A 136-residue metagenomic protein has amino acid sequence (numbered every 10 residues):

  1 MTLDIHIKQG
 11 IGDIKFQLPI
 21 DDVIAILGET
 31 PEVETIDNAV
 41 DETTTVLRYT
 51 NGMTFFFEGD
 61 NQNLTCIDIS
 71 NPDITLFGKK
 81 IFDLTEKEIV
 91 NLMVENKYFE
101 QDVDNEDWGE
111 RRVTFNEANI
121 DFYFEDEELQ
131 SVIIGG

Functional and structural regions predicted by a protein language model:
M1-G136: Short helix/turn-capping signatures at newly exposed starts of structured segments
